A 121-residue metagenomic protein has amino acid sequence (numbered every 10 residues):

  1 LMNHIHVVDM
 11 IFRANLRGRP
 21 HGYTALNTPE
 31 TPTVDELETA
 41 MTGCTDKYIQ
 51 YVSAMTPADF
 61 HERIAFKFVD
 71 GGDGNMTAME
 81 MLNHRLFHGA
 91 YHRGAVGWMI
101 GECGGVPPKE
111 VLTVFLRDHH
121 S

Functional and structural regions predicted by a protein language model:
L1-N27, V69-S121: Short, contiguous alpha-helical
A14, G18-H61: Helix-adjacent hinge/juxtasegments
P57-G71: Carboxylate-rich helix-loop segments that flank metal/cofactor sites and access channels in metalloenzymes
